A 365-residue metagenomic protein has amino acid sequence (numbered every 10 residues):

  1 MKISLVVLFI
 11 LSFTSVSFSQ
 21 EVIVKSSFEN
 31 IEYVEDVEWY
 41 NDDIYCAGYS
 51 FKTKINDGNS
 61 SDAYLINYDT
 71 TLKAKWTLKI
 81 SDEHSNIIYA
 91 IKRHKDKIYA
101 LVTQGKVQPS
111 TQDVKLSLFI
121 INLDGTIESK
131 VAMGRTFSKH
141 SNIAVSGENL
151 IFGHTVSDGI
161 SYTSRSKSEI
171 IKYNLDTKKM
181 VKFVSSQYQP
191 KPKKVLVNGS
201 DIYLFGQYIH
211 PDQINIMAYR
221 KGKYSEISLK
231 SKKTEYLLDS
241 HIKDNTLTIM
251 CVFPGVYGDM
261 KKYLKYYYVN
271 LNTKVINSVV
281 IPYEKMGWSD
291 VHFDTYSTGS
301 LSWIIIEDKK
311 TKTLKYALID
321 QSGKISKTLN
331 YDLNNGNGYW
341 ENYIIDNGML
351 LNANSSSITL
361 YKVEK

Functional and structural regions predicted by a protein language model:
E21-Y33, A74-N86, I127-F137, V181-P190 (+3 more regions): Short loop/turn motifs that cap or connect beta-strands within the blades of beta-propeller-type repeat domains
S27-S61: Beta-strand-rich domains and repeat architectures in extracellular enzymes and scaffolds, especially beta-propellers
I31-W39, S85-R93, T136-G147, Y188-G199 (+3 more regions): Repeated scaffold domains used in trafficking and secretory/extracellular systems, primarily beta-propellers
A47-F51, L101-G105, F152-D158, L204-Y208 (+3 more regions): Recurrent small/Gly-Pro-centered beta-turn motifs in extracellular repeat architectures
K54-S61, Q108-K115, I160-K167, Y208-I214 (+2 more regions): Short, solvent-exposed loop/turn segments at conserved positions within beta-propeller repeat blades
S61-I66, K115-F119, K167-I171, Q213-M217 (+3 more regions): A short loop-to-beta-strand structural motif that recurs across blades of beta-propeller domains
Y68-L72, I121-T126, Y173-K178, Y219-K223 (+3 more regions): Short loop/turn segments that connect beta-strands within beta-propeller blades
N337-K365: Blade-level signature of beta-propeller repeat domains, shared across WD40, Kelch, NHL, RCC1 and BNR/Asp-box propellers
